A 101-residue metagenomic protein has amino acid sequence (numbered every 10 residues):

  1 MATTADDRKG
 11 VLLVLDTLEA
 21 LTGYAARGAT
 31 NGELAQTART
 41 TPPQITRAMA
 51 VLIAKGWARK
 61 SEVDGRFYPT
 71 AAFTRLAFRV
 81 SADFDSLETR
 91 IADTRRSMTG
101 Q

Functional and structural regions predicted by a protein language model:
A2-T74: N-terminal helix-turn-helix
R75-R79: Short, charged/polar, Gly/Pro-enriched secondary-structure boundary elements
S81-Q101: Amphipathic alpha-helical dimerization/coiled-coil segments that flank or bridge DNA-binding/regulatory modules
